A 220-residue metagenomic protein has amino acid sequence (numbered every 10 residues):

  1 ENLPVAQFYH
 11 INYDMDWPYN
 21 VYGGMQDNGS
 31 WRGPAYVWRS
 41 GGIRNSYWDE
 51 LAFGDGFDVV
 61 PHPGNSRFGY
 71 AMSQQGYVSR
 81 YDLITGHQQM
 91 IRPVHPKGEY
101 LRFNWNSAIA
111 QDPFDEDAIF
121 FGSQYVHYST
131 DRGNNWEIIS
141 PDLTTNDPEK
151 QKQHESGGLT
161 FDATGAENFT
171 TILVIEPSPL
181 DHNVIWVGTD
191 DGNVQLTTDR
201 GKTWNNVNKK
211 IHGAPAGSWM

Functional and structural regions predicted by a protein language model:
E1-M220: Beta-propeller blade termini and top-face loops
